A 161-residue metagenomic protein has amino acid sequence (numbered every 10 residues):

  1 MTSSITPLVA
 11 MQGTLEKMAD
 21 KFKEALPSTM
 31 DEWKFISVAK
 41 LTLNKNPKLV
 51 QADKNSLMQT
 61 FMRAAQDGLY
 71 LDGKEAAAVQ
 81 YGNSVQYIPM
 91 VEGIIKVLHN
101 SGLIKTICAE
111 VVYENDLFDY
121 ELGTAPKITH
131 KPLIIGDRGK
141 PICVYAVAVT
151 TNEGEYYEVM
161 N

Functional and structural regions predicted by a protein language model:
S4-I5, A10, T14-N161: Binding-interface segments
